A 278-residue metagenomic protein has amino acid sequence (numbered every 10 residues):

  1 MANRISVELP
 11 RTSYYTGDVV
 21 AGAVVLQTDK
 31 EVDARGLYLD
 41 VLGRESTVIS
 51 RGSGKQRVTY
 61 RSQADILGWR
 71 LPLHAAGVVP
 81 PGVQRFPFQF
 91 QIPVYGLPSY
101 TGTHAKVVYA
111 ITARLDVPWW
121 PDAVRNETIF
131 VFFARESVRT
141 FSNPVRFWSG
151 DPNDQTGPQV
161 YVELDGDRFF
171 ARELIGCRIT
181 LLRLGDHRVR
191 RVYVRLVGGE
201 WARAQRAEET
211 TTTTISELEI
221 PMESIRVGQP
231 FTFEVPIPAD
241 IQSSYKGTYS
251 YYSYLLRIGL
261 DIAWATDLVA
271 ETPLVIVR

Functional and structural regions predicted by a protein language model:
M1-R278: C-terminal beta-sandwich interaction modules and adjacent acidic, Ser/Thr/Pro/Gly-rich low-complexity tails used
